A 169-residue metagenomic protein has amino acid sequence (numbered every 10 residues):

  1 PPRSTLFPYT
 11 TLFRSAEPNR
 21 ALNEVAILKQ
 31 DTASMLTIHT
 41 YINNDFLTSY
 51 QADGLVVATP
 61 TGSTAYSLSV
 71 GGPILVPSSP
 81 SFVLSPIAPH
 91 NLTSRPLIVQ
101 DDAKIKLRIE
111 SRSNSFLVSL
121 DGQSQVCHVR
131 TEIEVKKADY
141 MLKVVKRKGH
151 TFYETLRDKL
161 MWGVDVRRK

Functional and structural regions predicted by a protein language model:
P1-T11: Single conserved hydrophobic/aromatic residue that forms the stacking wall/gate of nucleotide- or nucleobase-binding
T10-D53, T64-K169: Catalytic phosphate-donor-binding core of small-molecule kinases
G54-A58: AMP-binding/adenylate-forming core of the ANL superfamily
T61: Single, functionally critical "micro-switch" positions that shape active/binding sites and transmembrane helices
